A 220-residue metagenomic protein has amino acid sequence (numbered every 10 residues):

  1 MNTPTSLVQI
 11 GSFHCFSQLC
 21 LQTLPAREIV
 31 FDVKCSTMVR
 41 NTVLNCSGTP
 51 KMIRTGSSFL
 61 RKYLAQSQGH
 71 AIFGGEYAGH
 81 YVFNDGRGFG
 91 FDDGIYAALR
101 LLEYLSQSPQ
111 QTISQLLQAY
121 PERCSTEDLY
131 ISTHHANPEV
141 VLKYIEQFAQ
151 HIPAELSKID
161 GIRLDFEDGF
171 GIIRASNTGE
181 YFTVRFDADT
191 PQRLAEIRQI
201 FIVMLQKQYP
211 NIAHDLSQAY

Functional and structural regions predicted by a protein language model:
M1-S12, V39-T42: Short Gly/Thr/Asp-enriched flexible loops that form oxyanion-binding sites at enzyme active sites
S6, G11-R27: Structural motif
L24-R185, T190-Y220: Phosphate-binding and adjacent anionic-ligand microenvironments
